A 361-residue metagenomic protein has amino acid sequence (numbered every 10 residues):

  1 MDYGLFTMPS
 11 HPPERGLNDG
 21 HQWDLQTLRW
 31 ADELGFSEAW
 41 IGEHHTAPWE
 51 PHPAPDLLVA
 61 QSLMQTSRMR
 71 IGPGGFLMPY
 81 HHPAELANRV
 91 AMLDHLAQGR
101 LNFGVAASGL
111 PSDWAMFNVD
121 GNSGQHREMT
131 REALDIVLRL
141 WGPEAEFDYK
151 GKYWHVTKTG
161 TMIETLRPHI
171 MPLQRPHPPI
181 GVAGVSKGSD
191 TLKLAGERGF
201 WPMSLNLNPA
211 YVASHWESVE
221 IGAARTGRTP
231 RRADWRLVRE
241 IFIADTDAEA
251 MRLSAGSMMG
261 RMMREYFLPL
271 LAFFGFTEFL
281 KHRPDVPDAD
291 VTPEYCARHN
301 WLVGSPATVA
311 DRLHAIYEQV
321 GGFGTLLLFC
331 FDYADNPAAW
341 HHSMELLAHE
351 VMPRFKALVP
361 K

Functional and structural regions predicted by a protein language model:
M1-G16, L110-A115, T161-H177, F279-R298 (+1 more regions): N-terminal small/glycine-rich loop or linker at the start of catalytic domains across soluble metabolic enzymes
M1-I71, P176-P178: N-terminal beta1-alpha1-beta2 module of alpha/beta enzyme domains
D2-L17, Y80-H155, W201-S204, N208-A210 (+1 more regions): Flexible, glycine-rich active-site loops centered on histidine and acidic residues that chelate a metal or position
Y3, A31, G35, E43 (+10 more regions): Conserved, mostly hydrophobic/aromatic
Y3-T7, A39-I41, I71-G74, L101-V105 (+4 more regions): Hydrophobic faces of well-ordered beta-strands that scaffold small-molecule active sites in alpha/beta enzyme cores
D32, V59-S67, V90, D94-L101 (+3 more regions): Acidic (Asp/Glu)-rich catalytic clusters
H52-P73, M129-A133, L347-K356: Alpha-helix-loop-beta-strand connector modules within alpha/beta enzyme cores
S123-H169, A210-F323, L358-K361: An alpha-helical appendage that flanks or caps ligand/catalytic pockets
